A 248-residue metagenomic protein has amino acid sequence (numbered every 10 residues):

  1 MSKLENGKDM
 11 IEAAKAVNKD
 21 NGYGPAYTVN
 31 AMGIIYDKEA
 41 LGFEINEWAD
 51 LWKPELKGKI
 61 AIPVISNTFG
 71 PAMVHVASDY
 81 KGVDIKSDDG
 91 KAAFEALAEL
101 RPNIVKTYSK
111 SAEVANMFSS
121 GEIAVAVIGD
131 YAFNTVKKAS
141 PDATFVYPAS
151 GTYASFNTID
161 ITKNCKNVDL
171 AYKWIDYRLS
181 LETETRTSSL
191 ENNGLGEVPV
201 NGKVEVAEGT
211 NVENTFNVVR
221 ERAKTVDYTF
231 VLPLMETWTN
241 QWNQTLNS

Functional and structural regions predicted by a protein language model:
M1-V105, S109-S119: Extracytoplasmic ligand-binding site segments that recognize negatively charged/polar headgroups
V17-N21, V136-Y147: Ligand-binding "clamshell"
W48, V114-M117, F133, A171 (+1 more regions): Short, hydrophobic alpha-helical packing/hinge segments within bilobed ligand-binding/sensory domains
K53-K57, S78-G82, P102, S119 (+5 more regions): Sec-exported extracytoplasmic/periplasmic mature domains
F94-L100, S140-K163: Periplasmic-binding protein-like
S119, V125-D142: A ligand-binding cleft/hinge motif common to bilobed small-molecule-binding domains
Y153, N157, T162-A223: Mature extracytoplasmic/periplasmic domains
V218-S248: Conserved C-terminal helix/tail region of periplasmic/extracytoplasmic solute-binding proteins
